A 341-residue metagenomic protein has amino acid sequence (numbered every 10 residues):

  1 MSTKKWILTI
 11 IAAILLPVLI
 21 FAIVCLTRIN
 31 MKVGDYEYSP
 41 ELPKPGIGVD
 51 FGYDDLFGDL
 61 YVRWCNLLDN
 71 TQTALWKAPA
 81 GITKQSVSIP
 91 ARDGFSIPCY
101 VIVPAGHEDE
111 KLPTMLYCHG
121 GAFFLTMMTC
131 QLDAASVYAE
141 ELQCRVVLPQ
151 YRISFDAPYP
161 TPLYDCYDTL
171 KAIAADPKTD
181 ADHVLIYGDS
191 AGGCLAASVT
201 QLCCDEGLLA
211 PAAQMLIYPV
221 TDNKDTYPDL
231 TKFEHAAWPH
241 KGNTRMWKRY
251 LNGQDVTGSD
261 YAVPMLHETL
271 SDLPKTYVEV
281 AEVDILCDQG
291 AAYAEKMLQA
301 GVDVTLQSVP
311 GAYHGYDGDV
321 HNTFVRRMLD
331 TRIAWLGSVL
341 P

Functional and structural regions predicted by a protein language model:
M1-L19: N-terminal Sec-pathway targeting helices
L8-T9, L67, L336: General helical structural elements
A22-Y36, L42, G48-W64, T83-P341: Alpha/beta-hydrolase superfamily serine-hydrolase fold, recognizing
F57-G58, L68-Q72: Beta-strand-enriched cores of mature, soluble protein domains
T73-V87: A domain-start/cap signature at the N-terminus of enzymes
